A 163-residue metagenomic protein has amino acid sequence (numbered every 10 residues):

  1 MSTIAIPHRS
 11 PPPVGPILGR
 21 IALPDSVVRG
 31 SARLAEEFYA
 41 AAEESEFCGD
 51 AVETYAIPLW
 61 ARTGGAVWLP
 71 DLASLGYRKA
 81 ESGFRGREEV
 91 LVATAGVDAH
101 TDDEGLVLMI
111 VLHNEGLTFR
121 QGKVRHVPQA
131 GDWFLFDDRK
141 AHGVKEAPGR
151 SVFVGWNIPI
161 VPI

Functional and structural regions predicted by a protein language model:
M1-F84: Non-heme Fe(II)/2-oxoglutarate
V27, D71-A73, L112-G116, I158-P162: Hydrophobic, well-ordered secondary-structure segments that either form specific early membrane-associated helices used
R85-D103: Conserved short histidine dyad/triad with adjacent acidic residue
T101, I110-L112, E146: Non-cytosolic beta-sheet module surface loops
L106-V111, W133-L135, G149-I163: A short hydrophobic beta-strand segment most commonly corresponding to one strand of the jelly-roll/cupin
V111-Q129: A short beta-strand-loop-beta hairpin characteristic of the jelly-roll/cupin
V127-A141: Conserved metal-binding segment of the jelly-roll/cupin
D138-K140, K145, P159: Short, surface-exposed secondary-structure boundary micro-motifs
